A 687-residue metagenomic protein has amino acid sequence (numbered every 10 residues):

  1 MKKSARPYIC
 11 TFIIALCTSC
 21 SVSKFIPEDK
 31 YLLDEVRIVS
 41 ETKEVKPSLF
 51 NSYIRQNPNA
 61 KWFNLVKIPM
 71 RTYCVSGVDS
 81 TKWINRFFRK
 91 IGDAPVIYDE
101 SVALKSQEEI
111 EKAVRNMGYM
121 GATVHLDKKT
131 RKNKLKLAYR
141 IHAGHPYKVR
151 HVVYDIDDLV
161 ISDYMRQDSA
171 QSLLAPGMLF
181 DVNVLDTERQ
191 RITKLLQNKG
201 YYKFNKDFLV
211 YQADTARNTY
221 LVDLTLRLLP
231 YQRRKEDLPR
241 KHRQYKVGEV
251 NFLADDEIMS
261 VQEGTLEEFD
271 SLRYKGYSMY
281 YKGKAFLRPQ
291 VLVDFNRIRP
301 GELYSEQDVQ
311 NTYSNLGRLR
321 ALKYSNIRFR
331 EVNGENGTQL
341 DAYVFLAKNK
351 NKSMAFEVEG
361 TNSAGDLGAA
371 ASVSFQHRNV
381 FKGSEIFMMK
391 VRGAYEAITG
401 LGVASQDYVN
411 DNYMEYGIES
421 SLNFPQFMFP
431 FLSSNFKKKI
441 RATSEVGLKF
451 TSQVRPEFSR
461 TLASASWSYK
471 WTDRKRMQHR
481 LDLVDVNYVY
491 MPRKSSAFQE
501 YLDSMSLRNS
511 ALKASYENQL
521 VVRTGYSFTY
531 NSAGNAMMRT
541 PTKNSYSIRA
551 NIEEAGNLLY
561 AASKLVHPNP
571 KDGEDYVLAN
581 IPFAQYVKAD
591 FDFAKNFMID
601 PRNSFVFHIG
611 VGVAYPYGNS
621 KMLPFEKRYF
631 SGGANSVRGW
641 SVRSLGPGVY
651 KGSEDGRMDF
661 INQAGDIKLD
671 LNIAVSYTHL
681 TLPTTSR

Functional and structural regions predicted by a protein language model:
K2, S21-R318, Y324-I327, Q339 (+1 more regions): Interaction-mediating elements
K2-I9: Bacterial N-terminal signal peptides that target proteins for export
C10-C17: Bacterial N-terminal signal peptides
Y119-T123, Y202-K206, L367-A371, I418 (+2 more regions): Amphipathic hydrophobic-ligand
Y164, A285-F286, S305-R549, R638-G639 (+2 more regions): Gram-negative/organellar outer-membrane beta-barrel architecture
T265-E268, Y277, T361-A364, R480-Y677: C-terminal outer-membrane beta-barrel translocator/porin domains of Gram-negative envelope proteins and their
T678-T684: Conserved small/polar residues in nucleotide/adenosyl-binding loops
